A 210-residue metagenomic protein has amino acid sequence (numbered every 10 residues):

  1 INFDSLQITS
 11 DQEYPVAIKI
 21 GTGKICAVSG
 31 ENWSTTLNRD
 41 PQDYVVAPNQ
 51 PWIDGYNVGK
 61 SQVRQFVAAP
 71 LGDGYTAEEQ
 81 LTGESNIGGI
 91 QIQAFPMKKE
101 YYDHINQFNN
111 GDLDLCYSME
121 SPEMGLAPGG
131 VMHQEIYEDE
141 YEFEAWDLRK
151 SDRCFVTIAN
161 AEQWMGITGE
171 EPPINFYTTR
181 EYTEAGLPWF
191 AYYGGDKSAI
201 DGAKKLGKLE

Functional and structural regions predicted by a protein language model:
I1-E210: Intrinsically disordered, low-complexity segments enriched in small/polar residues
